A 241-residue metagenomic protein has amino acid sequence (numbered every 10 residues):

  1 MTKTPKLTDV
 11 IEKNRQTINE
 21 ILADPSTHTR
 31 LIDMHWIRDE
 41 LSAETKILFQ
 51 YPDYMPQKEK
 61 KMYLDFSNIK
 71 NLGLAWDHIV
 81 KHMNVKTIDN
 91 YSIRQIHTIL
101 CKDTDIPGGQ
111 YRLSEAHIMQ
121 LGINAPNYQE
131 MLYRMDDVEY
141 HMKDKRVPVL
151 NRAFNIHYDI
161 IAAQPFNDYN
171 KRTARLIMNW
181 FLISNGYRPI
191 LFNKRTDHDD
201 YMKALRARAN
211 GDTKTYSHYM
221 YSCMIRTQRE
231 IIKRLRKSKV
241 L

Functional and structural regions predicted by a protein language model:
M1-L241: FIC/Doc superfamily catalytic core
